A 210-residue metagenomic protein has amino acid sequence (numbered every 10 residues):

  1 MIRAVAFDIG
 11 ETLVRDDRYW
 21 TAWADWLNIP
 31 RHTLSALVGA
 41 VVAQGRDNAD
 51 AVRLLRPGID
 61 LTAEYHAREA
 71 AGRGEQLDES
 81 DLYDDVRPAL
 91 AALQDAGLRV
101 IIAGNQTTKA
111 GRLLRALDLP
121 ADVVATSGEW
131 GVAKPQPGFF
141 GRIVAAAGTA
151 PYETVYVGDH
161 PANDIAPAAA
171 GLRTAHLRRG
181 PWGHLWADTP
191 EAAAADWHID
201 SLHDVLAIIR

Functional and structural regions predicted by a protein language model:
M1-L98, T107-G111: N-terminal helical cap/lid subdomain that shapes the substrate entry/recognition surface in HAD-like hydrolases
M1-V5, R87, A91-R210: Asp-based, Mg2+/Mn2+-dependent phosphohydrolase catalytic module
